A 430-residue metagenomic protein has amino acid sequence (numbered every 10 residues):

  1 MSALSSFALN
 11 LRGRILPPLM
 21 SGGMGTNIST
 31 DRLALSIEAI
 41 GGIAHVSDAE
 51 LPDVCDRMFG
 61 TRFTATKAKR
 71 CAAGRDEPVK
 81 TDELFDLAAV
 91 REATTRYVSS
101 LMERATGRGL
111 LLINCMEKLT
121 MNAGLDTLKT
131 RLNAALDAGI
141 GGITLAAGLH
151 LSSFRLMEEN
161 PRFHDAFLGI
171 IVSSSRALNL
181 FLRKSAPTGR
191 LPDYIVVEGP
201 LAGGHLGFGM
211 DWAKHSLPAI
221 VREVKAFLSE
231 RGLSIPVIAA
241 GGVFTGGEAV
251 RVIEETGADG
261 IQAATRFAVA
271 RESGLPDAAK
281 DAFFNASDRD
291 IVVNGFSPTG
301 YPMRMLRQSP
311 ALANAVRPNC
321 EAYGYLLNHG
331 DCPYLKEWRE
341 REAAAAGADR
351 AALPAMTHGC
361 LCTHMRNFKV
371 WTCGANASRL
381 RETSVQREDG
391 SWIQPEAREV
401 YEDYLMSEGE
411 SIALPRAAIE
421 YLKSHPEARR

Functional and structural regions predicted by a protein language model:
M1-R231, E402, M406-R429: Active-site entrance/lid segments in N-terminal catalytic domains of soluble metabolic enzymes
I28, V243-F244: Residue-level detector of alpha-helix initiation sites
H45, T144, I238-A239, Q262: A structural signal for short, well-ordered beta-strand segments and their strand-loop junctions that often border
A202-V221, F227-I238, F244-R430: Conserved active-site-proximal phosphate/metal-binding subdomains
